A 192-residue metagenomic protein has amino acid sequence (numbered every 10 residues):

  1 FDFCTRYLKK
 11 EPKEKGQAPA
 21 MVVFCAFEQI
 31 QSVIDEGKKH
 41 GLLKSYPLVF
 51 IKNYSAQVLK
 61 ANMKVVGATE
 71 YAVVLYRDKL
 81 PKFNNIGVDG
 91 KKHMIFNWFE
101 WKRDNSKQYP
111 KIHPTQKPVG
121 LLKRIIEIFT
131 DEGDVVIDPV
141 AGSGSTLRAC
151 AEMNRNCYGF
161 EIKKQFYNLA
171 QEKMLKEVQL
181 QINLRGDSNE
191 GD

Functional and structural regions predicted by a protein language model:
F1-N168: Core catalytic lobe of class I
Q171-D187: Short, conserved SAM-binding/catalytic segment of Class I S-adenosyl-L-methionine-dependent methyltransferases
N189-D192: Short acidic DE-rich linear segments
